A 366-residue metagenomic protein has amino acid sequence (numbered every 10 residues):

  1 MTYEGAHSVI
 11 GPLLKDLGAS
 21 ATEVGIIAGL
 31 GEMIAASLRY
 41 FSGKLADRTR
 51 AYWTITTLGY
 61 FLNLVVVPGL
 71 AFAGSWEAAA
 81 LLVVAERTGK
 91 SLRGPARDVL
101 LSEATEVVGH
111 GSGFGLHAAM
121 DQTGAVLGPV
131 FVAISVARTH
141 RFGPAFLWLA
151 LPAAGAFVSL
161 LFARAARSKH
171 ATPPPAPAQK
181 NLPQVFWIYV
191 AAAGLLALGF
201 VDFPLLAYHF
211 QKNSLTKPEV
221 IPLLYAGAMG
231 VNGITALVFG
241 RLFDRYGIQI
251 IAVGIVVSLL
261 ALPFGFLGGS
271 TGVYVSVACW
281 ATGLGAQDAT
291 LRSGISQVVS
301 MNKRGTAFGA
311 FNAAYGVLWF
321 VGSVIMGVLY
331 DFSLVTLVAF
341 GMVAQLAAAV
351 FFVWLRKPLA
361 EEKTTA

Functional and structural regions predicted by a protein language model:
M1-E32, I188-L224: Helix-loop boundary and gating motifs at the non-cytosolic
L38-A51, V136, T235-G247, Y330: Helix-to-loop junctions at the C-terminal end of transmembrane segments in multipass secondary transporters
T54-P68, A150, Q249-F264: Structural signature of the two symmetry-related core transmembrane helices
A71-V83, F266-S276: Helix-loop junctions at membrane interfaces in 12-TM secondary transporters
L82-T123: Cytoplasmic helix-loop-helix junction between adjacent transmembrane helices in 12-TM secondary transporters
P144-L161, L337-W354: Symmetry-related core transmembrane helices of the 12-TM Major Facilitator Superfamily/SLC fold
G247-L291: C-terminal transmembrane helical hairpin of 12-TM major facilitator-type secondary transporters
R304-D331: A late C-terminal transmembrane helix in Major Facilitator Superfamily
